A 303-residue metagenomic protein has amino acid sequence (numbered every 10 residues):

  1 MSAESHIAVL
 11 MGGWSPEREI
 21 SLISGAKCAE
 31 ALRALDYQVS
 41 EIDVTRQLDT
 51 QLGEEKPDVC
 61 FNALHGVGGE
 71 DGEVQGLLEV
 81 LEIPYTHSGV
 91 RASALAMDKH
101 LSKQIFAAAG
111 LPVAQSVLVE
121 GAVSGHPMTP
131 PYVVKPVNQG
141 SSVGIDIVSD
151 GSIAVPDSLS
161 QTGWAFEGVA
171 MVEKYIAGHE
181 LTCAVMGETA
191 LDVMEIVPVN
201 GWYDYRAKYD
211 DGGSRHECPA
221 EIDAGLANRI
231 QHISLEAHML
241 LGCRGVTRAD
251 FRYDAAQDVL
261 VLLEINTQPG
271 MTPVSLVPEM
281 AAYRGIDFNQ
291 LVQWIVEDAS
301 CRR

Functional and structural regions predicted by a protein language model:
M1-M11, V39, L95-E173, A177-G178 (+1 more regions): Active-site nucleotide/adenylate-binding loops and adjacent lid/helix of ATP-dependent enzymes
M1-R91, L95-M97, L101, A108 (+3 more regions): ATP-binding N-terminal substructure of ATP-dependent carboxylate-amine bond-forming enzymes
E54-P57, H126-T129, G187-E188, A255-V261: A short, glycine/Asx- and small/polar-enriched loop/turn that sits immediately N-terminal to a beta-strand
V119, I145-G151, V185-G187, D254 (+2 more regions): Short beta-strand-to-turn element immediately C-terminal to the catalytic PLP-Schiff-base lysine in fold type I
I153-H232, L260-V261: Phosphate-binding site of ATP-dependent enzymes
K174, H238-M271, A281: Conserved metal-phosphate-binding beta-hairpin within the catalytic cores of diverse ATP-dependent phosphoryl-transfer
V259-R303: C-terminal active-site "lid" helix and adjoining low-complexity regulatory extension at the edge of ATP-using catalytic
